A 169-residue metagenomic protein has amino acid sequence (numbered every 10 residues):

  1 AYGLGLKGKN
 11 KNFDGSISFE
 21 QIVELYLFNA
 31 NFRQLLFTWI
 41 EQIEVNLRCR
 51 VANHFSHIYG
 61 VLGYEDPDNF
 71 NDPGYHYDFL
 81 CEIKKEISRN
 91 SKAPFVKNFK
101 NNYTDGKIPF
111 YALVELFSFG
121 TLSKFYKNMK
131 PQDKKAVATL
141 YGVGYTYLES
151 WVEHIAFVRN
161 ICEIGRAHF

Functional and structural regions predicted by a protein language model:
Y2-H168: Long, contiguous internal "core" modules enriched in hydrophobic/ aromatic residues
